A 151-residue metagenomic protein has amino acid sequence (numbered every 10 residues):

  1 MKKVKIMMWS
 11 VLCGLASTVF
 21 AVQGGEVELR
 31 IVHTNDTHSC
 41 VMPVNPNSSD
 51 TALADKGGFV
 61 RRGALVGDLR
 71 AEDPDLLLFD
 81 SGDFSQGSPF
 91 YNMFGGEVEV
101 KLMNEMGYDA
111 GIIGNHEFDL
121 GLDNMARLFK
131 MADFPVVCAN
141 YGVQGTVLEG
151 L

Functional and structural regions predicted by a protein language model:
M1-S10: Bacterial N-terminal signal peptides that target proteins for export
K5, F20-A21: Catalytic cores of phosphodiester-bond-cleaving enzymes
W9-T18: Bacterial N-terminal signal peptides
A21-L151: Acidic, metal/ion-coordinating pockets
